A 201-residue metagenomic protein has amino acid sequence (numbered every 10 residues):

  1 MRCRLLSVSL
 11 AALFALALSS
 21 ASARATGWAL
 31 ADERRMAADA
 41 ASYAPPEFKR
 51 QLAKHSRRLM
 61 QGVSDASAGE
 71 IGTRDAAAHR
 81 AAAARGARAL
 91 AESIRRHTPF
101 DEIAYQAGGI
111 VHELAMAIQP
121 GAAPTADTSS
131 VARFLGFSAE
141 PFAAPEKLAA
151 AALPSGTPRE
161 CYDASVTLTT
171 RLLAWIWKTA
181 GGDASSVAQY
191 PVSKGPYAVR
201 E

Functional and structural regions predicted by a protein language model:
M1-R4: Positively charged n-region of N-terminal signal peptides that target proteins for export
L6-S9, A104: Short, surface-exposed loop and linker segments with low hydrophobicity and enrichment for Pro/Ser/Thr
V8-A17: Bacterial N-terminal signal peptides
A21-A107, P120-E201: N-terminal, motif-rich segments that launch catalysis or mediate targeting to/interaction with membranes, typified by
H112: Divalent metal-coordination and catalytic microenvironments
A115-Q119: Short active-site segment of divalent metal-dependent hydrolases/proteases that encodes the spacing between
